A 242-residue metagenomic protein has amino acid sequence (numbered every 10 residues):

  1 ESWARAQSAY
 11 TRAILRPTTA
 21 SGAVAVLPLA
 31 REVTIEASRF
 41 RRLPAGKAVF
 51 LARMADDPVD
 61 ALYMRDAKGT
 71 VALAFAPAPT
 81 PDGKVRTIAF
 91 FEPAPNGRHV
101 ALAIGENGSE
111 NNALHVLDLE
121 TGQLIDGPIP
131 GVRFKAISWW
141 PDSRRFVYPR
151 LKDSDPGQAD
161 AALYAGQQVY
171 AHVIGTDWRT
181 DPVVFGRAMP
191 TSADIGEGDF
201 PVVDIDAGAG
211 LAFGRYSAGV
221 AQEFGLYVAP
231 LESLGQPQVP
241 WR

Functional and structural regions predicted by a protein language model:
E1-R242: Beta-propeller folds
